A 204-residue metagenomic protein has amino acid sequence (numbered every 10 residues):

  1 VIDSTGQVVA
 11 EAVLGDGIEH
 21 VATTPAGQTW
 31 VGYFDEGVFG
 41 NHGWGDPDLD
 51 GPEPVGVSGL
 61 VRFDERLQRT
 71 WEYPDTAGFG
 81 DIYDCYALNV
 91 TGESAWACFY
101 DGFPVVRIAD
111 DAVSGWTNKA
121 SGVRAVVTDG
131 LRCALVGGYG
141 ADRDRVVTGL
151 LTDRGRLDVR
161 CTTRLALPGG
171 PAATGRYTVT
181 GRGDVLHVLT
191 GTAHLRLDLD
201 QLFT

Functional and structural regions predicted by a protein language model:
V1, G56-V61, P104, A193: A short loop-to-beta-strand structural motif that recurs across blades of beta-propeller domains
I2-G6, D64-R66, I108-A112, D153: Short loop/turn segments that connect beta-strands within beta-propeller blades
G6-V13, R69-F79, A112-N118, D158-P168: A short beta-strand motif characteristic of beta-propeller blades
V13-T24, G78-L88, N118-L135, L165-G183: Repeated scaffold domains used in trafficking and secretory/extracellular systems, primarily beta-propellers
G27-F39, A87-Y100, V106, V126-G149 (+1 more regions): Short beta-strand elements that form the blades of beta-propeller/WD-repeat-like and other beta-sheet-rich scaffold
V31-V57: Short, conserved, GDST-rich strand-edge loop motifs in beta-rich repeat architectures
V106-G170: Intrinsically disordered, low-complexity segments enriched in Gly and acidic/Ser/Thr residues that form flexible
L150, R154-T204: Extended, charged low-complexity segments that frequently continue into or abut oligomerization scaffolds
